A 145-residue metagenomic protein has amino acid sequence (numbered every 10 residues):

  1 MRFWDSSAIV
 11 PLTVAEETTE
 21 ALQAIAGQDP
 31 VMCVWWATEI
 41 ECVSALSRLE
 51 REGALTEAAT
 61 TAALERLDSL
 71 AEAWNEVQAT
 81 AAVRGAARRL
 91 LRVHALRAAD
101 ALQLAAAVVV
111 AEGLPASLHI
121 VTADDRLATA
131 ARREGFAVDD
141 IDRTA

Functional and structural regions predicted by a protein language model:
M1, A105, V109-A145: Acidic, PIN/NYN-like endoribonuclease modules and their adjacent C-terminal/linker elements
M1-T38, L49-A62, F136, D142-T144: Short, well-structured N-terminal submotif of metal-dependent ribonuclease cores
E20, G85, A128-T129: Alpha-helical elements of the RecA-like P-loop NTPase motor core of helicases
D29-M32, A73-N75, L114-H119: Short active-site oxyanion
V34, Q78, A98-A101, V121-T122: Short beta-strand scaffold positions
E39, S69-H94, A101-A106: Acidic catalytic patch
R48-T80: Helix-adjacent hinge/juxtasegments
